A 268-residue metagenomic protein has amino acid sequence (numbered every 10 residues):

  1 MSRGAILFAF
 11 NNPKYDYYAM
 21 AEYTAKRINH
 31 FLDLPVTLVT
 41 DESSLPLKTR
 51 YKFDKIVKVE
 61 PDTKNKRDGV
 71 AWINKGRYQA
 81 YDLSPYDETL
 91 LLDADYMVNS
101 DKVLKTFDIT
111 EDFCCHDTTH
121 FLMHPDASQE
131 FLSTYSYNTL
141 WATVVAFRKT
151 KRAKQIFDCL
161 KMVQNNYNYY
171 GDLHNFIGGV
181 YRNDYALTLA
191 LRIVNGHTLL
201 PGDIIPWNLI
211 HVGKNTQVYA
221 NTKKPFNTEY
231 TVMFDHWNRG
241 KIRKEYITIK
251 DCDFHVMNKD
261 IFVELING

Functional and structural regions predicted by a protein language model:
M1-L7, Y17-Y18, L38, Y51 (+2 more regions): A glycosyltransferase accessory/donor-loop signature
N12-A21: A short, glycine/small-residue-rich beta-strand->loop->alpha-helix junction that serves as a flexible
R27-L34: Short, acidic, metal-binding catalytic loop of nucleotide-sugar glycosyltransferases
V39-P46, P61, V98-S100, I205: Short, polar loop motifs at secondary-structure junctions
L45-S84: Active-site-proximal specificity loops/subdomain of glycosyltransferases
K58, I73-H124: GT-A fold catalytic core of metal-dependent nucleotide-sugar glycosyltransferases, centered on the diacidic
A80, V144-A146: Conserved hydrophobic/aromatic beta-strand scaffold that supports enzyme active sites
C115-A127, F131, S136-T139: Class I SAM-dependent methyltransferase SAM-binding "motif I" and its flanking Rossmann-like core
